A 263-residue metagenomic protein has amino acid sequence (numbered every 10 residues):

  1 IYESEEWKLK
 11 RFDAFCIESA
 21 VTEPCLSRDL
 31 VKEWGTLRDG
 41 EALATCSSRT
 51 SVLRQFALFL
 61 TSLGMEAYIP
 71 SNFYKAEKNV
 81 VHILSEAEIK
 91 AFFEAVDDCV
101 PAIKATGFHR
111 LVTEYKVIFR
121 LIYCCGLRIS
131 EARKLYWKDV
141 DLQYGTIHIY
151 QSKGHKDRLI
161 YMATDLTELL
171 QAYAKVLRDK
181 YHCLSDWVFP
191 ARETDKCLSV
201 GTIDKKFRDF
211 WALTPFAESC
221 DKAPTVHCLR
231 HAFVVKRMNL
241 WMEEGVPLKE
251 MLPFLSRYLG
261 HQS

Functional and structural regions predicted by a protein language model:
I1-S263: Conserved catalytic core of the tyrosine transesterase superfamily
